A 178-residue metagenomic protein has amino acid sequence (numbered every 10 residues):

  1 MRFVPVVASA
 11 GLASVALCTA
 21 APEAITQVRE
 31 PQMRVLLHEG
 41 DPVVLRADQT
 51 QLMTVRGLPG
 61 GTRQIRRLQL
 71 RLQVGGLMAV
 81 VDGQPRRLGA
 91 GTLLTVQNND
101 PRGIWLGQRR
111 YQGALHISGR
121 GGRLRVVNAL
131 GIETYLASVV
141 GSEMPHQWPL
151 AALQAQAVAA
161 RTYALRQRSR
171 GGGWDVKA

Functional and structural regions predicted by a protein language model:
M1-A178: Conserved, single-site charged/polar hotspot
